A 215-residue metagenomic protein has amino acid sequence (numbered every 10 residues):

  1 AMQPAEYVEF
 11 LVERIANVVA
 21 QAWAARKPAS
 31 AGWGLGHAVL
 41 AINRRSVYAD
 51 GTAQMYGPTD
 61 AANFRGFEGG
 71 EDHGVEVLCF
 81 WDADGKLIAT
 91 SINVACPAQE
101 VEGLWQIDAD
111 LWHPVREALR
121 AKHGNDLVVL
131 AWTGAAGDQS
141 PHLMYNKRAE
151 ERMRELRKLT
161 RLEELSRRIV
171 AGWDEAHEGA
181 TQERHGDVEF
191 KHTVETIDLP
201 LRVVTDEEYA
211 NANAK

Functional and structural regions predicted by a protein language model:
A1-K215: Non-catalytic substrate/cofactor recognition surfaces at enzyme active-site rims
